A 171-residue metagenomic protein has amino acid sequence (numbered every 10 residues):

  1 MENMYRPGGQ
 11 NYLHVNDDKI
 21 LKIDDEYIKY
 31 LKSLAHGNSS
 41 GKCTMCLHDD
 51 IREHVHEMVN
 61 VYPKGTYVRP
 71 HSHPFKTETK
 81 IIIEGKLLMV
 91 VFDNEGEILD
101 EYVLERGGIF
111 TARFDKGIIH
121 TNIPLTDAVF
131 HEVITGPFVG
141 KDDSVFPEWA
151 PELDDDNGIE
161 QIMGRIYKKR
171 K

Functional and structural regions predicted by a protein language model:
M1-V55, D100-E105, G158-K171: A short, N-terminal "cap"/entry segment at the start of jelly-roll beta-barrel domains of the cupin/DSBH fold
V59-P74, E105: Conserved short histidine dyad/triad with adjacent acidic residue
V59-V61, T79, E101, T111-R113 (+2 more regions): Conserved hydrophobic/aromatic beta-strand scaffold that supports enzyme active sites
P63, F75, I82, G107 (+2 more regions): A short, compositionally biased micro-patch
K64, F75-N94: Glycine- and acidic-residue-biased ligand/ion/polar-headgroup-sensing regions
R69-H71, M89-V91, A112-F114, I119-L125 (+1 more regions): Short beta-strand His + acidic residue motifs that chelate non-heme Fe in jelly-roll/DSBH and cupin folds
D93-I119: Short acidic-glycine-tyrosine-enriched beta hairpin
E95-E97, Y102, T121, L125-K171: Double-stranded beta-helix
